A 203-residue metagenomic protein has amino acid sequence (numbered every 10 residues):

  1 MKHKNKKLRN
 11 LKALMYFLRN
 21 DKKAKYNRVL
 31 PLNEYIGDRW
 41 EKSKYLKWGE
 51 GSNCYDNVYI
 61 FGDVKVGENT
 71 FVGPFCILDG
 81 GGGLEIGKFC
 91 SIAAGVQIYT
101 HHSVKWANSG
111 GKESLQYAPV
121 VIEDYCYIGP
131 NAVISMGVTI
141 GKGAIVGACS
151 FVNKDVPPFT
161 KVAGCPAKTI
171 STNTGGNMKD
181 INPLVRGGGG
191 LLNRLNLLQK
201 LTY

Functional and structural regions predicted by a protein language model:
M1-S43, E50, V104-K105, Y125 (+4 more regions): Terminal amphipathic alpha-helical/low-complexity segments used for targeting or macromolecular assembly
N33-Y35, Y55-V66, F71-T139, C165-P166 (+2 more regions): Flexible, glycine/small-residue-enriched loop-and-beta-strand segment within the central core of proteins
W40, E50-S52, D56-V58, A148: Short, functionally important structural connectors and interaction interfaces within domains
K44-Y45, K88, K112, V152: Short secondary-structure boundary/capping segments
Y45, I60-V64, Y203: Generic structural signal for short, solvent-exposed loop/turn connectors between secondary structure elements
P130-K154: Beta-rich strand-turn-strand
